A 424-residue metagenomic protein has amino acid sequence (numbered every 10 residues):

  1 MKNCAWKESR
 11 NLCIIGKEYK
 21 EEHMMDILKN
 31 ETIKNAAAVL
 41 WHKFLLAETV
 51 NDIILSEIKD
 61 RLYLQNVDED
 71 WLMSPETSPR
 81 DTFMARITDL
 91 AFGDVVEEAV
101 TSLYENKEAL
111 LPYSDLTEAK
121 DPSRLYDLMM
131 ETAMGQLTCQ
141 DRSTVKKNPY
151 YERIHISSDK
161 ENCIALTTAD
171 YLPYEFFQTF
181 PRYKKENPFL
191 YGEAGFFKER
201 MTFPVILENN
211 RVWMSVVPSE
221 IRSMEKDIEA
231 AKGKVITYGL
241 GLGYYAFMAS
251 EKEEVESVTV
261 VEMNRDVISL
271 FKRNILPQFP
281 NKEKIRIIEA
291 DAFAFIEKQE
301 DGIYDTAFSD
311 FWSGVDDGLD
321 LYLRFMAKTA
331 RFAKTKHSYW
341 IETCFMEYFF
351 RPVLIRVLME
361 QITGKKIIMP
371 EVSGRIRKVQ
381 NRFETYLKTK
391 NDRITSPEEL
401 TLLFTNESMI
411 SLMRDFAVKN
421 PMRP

Functional and structural regions predicted by a protein language model:
C4-M24: Short, Lys/Arg-enriched N-terminal segments with co-localized hydrophobic residues within the first ~10-30 amino acids
K20-F196: N-terminal auxiliary segments of SAM/dcSAM-dependent transferases
S215-L276, A290: SAM cofactor-binding core of SAM-dependent methyltransferases, primarily the Rossmann-like beta-alpha-beta module
M248-A249, K298-E300, L321-K328: A short acidic, amphipathic alpha-helical/loop segment
S257, K284-R286, K336: Conserved beta-strand segments of alpha/beta enzyme cores
L270-G302: S-adenosyl-L-methionine
G302-F311: Short SAM/SAH-binding signature in class I
S313-V418, M422-R423: C-terminal substrate-binding/active-site "lid" region of AdoMet-derived donor-dependent transferases
